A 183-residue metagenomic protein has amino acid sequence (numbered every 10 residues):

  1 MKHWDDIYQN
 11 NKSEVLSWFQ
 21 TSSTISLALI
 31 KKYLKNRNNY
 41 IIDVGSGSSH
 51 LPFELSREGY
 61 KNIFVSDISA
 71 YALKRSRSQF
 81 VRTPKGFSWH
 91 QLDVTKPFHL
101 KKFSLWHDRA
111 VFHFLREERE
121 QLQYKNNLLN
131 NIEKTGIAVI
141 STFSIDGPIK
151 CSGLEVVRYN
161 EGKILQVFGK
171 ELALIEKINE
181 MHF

Functional and structural regions predicted by a protein language model:
M1-K101, L115-N131, I137-F183: Class I (Rossmann-like) S-adenosyl-L-methionine-dependent methyltransferase catalytic domain, capturing the SAM-binding
H107: A conserved beta-strand element that flanks and buttresses the S-adenosyl-L-methionine
A110-F114: Short catalytic micro-motifs in class I SAM-dependent methyltransferases
